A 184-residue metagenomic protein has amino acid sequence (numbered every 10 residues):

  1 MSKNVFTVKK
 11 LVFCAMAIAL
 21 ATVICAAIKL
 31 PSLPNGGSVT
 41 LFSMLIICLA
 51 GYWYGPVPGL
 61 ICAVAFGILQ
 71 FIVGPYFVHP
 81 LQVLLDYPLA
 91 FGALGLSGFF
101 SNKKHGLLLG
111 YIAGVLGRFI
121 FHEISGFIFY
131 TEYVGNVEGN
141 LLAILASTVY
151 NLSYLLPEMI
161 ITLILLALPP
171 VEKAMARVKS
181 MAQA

Functional and structural regions predicted by a protein language model:
M1-N4, K10-V23, C62, Q82-F127: Short helix-perturbing small/polar motifs within transmembrane alpha-helices
M1-Y52, V57-P58: Hydrophobic transmembrane alpha-helices
V23-V39, V64-F99, Y130-G135: Interfacial aromatic-anchored transmembrane helix boundaries in multi-pass membrane proteins
S32-G37, P75-L84, K103-A184: Membrane-embedded alpha-helical hairpins and interfacial helices in multi-pass inner-membrane proteins
M44-C48, D86-L94, M159, L163: Alpha-helical transmembrane segments of multi-pass membrane proteins
I47, G51, A63, G106: Short glycine- and Lys/Arg-enriched binding-loop motifs that mark or flank ligand-binding interfaces
G51, A93-S101, L166-P170: Hydrophobic transmembrane alpha-helices
V57-A65: Transmembrane-helix signature of polytopic, membrane-embedded enzymes that assemble or transfer cell-envelope glycans
